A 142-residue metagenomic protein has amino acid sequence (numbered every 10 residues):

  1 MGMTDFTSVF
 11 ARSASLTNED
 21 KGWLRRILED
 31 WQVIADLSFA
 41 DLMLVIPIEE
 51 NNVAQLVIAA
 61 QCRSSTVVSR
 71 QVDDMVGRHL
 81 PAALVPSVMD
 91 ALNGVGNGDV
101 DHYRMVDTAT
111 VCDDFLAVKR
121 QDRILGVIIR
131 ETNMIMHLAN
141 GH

Functional and structural regions predicted by a protein language model:
M1-D20, L24, V127, T132-H142: Juxtadomain coupling helices with adjacent low-complexity linkers
D20-K21, R26-E29, A35: N-terminal-proximal low-complexity accessory segments that begin disordered and transition into the first
I27, I34, I46-I48, I58 (+3 more regions): Weak global preference for isoleucine
W31-Y103: Structured interaction and signal-relay segments at domain junctions
L80-H142: Sensory/regulatory domains in signal-transduction proteins
